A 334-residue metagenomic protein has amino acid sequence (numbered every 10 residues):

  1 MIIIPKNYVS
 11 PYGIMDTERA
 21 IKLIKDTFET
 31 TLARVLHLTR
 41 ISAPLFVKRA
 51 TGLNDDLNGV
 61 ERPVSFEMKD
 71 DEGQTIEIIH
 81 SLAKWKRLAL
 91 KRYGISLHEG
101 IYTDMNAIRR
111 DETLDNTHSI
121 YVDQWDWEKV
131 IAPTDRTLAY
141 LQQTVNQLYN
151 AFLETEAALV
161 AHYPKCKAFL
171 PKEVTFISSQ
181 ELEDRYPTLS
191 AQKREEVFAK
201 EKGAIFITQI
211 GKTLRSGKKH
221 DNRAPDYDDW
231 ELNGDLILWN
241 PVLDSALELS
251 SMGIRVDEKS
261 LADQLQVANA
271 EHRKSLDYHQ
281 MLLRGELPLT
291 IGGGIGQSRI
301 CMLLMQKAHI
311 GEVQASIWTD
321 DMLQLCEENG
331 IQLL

Functional and structural regions predicted by a protein language model:
I2-H118, D126-V130: Class II aminoacyl-tRNA synthetase-like tRNA-binding/catalytic domains
R19, L23, T27, R136-Q143 (+3 more regions): Generic recognition of stable, solvent-exposed alpha-helical segments in well-folded globular domains
L32-T39, L148-L159, A308: A generic secondary-structure signal for well-formed alpha-helical elements
I41, A50-D55, C166-S179, T319: N-terminal pre-domains immediately preceding structured catalytic cores
D56, F66-K69, K91-L97, T117-S119 (+4 more regions): A general structural signal for short secondary-structure junctions and capping/turn motifs
G73, E99, V122, K202 (+1 more regions): Short connector loops at helix/strand junctions that flank enzyme active sites, especially segments positioning acidic
T103-L189: Extended, charged alpha-beta segments that form solvent-exposed binding/catalytic grooves in nucleic-acid-handling
I108, S178-L334: A translation/RNA-centric and nucleic-acid-associated enzymatic feature enriched in Class II aminoacyl-tRNA synthetases
